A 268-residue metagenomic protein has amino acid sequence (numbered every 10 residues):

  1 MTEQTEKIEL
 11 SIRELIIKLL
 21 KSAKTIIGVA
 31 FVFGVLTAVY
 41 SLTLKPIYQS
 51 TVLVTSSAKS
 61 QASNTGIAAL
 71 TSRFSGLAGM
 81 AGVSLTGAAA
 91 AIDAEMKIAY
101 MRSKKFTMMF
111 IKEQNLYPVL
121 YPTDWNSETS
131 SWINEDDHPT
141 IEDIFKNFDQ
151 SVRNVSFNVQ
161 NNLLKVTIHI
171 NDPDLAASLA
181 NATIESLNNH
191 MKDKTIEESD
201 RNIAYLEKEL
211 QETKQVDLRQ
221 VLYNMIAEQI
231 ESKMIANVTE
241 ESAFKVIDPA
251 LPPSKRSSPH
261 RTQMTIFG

Functional and structural regions predicted by a protein language model:
M1-V35, Q61, I67-S84, A88 (+4 more regions): Short, disordered/basic amphipathic segments at the extreme N-terminus that act as membrane-targeting/anchoring regions
L15, E231-G268: Interfacial amphipathic helix/helix-coil modules that most often lie immediately N-terminal to a transmembrane helix
V32-F33, I184, Q263: Transmembrane alpha-helical core residues of multi-pass small-molecule transporters, especially secondary transporters
A38-V39: Alpha-helical transmembrane segments of multipass membrane proteins
L42-D93, D124-P139, A250, S254: Short, glycine-rich, amphipathic interfacial segments at transmembrane boundaries or analogous
V54-A58, F157-V159, I168-I170, D248-A250: Flexible glycine-/small-residue-rich
A91-I92, K104-A243: Soluble oligomerization/assembly scaffold segments of membrane-associated complexes
